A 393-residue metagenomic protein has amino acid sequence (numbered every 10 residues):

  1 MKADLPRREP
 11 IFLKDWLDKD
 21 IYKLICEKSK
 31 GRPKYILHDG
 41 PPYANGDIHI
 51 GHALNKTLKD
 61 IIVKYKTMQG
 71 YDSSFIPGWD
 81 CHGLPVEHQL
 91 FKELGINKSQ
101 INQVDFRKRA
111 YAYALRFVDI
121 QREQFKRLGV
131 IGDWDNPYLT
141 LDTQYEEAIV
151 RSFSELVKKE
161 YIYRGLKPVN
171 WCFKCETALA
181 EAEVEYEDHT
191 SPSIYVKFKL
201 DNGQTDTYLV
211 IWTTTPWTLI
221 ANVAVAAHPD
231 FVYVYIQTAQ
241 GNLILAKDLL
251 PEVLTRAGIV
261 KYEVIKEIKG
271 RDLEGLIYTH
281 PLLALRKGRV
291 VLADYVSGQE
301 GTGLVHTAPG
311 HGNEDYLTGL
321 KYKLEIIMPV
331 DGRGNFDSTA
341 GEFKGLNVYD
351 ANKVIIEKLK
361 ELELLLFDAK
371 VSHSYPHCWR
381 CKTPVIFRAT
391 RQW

Functional and structural regions predicted by a protein language model:
M1-Q240, A308-K321, E325-A340, V348 (+2 more regions): N-terminal, positively charged nucleic-acid-binding surface of large information/translation enzymes
D72, A221-V223, A227-D331: Catalytic alpha/beta core of large soluble enzyme barrels
I268, L359-K360: Nucleotide-activated chemistry modules centered on ATP-dependent adenylation/adenylyltransferase
G270-G275, E342-N352: A glycine-biased structural micro-motif
A293, E361-L362: Short small/polar-residue motifs
